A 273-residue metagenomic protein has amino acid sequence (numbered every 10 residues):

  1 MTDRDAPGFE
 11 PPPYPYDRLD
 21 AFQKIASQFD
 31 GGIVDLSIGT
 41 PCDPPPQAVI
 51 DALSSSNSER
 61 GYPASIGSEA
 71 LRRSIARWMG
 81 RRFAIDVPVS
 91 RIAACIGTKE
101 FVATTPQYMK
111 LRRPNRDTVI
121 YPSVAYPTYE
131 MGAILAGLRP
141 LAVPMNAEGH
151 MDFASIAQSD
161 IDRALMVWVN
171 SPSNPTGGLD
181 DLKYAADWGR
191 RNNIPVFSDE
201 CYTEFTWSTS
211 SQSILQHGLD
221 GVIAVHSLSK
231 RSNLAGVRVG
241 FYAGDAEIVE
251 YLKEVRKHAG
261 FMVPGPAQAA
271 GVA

Functional and structural regions predicted by a protein language model:
T2-G97: N-terminal small-domain helix-loop-helix segment of the aminotransferase-like
F29, A136, W188-N192: Helix C-cap/helix->beta junction micro-motif
Q107-V169: PLP-dependent aminotransferase-like
D117, R191-P195, D220: A short helix->loop->beta-strand "cap" motif at the edges of active sites that frequently abuts
G132-A133, W188, I214: Hydrophobic/aromatic ligand-binding patch that stacks against planar heteroaromatic rings of cofactors or nucleotides
A147-T209: Active-site phosphate-binding strand-loop segment of PLP-dependent enzymes
G221-A224, L228-A273: PLP-dependent aminotransferase class I/II
